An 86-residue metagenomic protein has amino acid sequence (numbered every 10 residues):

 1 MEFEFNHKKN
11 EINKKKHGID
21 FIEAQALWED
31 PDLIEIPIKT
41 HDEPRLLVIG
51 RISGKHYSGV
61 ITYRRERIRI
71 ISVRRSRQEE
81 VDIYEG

Functional and structural regions predicted by a protein language model:
M1-G86: Ribonuclease/tRNase effector modules and their secretory precursors
